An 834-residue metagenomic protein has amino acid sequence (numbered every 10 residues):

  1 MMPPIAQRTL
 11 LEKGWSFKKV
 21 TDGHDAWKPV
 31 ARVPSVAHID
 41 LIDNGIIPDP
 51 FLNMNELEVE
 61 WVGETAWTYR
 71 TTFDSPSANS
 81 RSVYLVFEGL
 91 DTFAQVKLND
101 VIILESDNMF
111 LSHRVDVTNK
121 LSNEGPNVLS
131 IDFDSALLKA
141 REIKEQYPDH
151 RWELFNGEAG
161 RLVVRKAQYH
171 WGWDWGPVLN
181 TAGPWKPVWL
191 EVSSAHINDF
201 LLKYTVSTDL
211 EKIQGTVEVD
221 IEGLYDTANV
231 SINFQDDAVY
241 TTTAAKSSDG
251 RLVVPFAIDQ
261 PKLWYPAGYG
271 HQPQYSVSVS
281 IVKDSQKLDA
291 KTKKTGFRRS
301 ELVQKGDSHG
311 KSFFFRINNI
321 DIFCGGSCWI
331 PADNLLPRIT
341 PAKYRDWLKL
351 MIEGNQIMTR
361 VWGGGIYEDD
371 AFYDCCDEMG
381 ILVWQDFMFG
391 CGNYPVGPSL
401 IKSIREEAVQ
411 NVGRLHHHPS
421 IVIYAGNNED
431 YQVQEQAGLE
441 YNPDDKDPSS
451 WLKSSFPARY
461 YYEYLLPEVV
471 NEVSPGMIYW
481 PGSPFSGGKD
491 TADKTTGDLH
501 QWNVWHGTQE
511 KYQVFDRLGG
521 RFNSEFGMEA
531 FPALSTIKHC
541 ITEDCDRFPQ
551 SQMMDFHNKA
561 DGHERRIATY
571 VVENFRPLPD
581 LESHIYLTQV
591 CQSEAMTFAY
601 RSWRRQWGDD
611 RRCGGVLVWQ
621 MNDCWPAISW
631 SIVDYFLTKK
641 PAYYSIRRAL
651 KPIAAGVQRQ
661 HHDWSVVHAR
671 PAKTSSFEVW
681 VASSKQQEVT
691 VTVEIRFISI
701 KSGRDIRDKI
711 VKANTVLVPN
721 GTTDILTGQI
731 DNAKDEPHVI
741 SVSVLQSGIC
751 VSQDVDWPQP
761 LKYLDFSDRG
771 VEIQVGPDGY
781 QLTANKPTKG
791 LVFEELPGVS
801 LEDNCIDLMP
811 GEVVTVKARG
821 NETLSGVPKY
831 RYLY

Functional and structural regions predicted by a protein language model:
Q7-D22, K28, V36-I42, E64-I197 (+5 more regions): Accessory beta-strand-rich segments of carbohydrate-active enzymes
T9-L10, S16-G23, G176-G183, Y424 (+3 more regions): Substrate-binding clefts and catalytic carboxylate motifs of secreted carbohydrate-active enzymes
I47-D74, N79-V86, D91-L98, L104-D107 (+8 more regions): Active-site-adjacent substrate/metal-binding segments within catalytic domains of carbohydrate-active enzymes
V96-L98, K212-K246, L252, A672-V716 (+3 more regions): Beta-strand-rich binding/interaction modules
N119-V128, E218-G306: Extended acidic/polar, glycine-enriched regions that form or flank non-catalytic beta-rich accessory modules
T241-K262, E694-E736, G798-T823: Intrinsically disordered, low-complexity Pro/Gly/Ser/Thr-rich segments with frequent PxxP/GP/PP motifs and embedded
K283-K291, T723-R769, N821-Y834: Terminal connector regions
E378, Y394-G488: Active-site neighborhood of glycoside hydrolase catalytic domains
